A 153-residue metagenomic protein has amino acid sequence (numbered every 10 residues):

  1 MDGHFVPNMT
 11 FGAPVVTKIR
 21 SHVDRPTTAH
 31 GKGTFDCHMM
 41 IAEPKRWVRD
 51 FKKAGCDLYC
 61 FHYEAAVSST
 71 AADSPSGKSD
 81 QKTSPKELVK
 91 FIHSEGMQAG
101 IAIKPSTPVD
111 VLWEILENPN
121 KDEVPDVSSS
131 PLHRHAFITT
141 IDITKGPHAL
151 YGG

Functional and structural regions predicted by a protein language model:
M1-I41, D50-K53, H62, A71-S74: An active-site metal/cofactor-coordinating segment within enzyme catalytic domains
P26-G31, R46-G153: Conserved anion-binding
